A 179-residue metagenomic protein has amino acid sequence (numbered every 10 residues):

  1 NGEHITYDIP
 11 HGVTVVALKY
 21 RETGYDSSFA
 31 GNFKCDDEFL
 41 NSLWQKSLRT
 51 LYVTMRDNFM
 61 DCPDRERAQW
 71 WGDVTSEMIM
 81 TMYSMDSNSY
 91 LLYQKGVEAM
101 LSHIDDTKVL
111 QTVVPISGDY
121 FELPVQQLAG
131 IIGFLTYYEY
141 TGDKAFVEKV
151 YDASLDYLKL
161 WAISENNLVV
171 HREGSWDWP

Functional and structural regions predicted by a protein language model:
N1, V113-F121: Aromatic/His-enriched, Gly/Pro-containing loop or helix-boundary segments that lie immediately adjacent to catalytic
N1-P10: Noncatalytic modules at the cell exterior or secretory-pathway interfaces, chiefly beta-strand-rich lectin/adhesion
I5, M80-T81, G130-Y137: Buried hydrophobic packing segments
G12-K46, Y52, F59-L110, Y138-P179: Active-site acid/base region of carbohydrate-active enzymes
R49-T50, D119: N-terminal start-of-chain detector that recognizes signal peptides and the immediate post-cleavage beginning
W70-W71, Y120, P124-Q127, Y151: Inter-repeat boundary and helix-capping residues of tandem alpha-helical solenoids
Q126-G133, G142, F146: Structural signature of alpha-solenoid helical repeat junctions
